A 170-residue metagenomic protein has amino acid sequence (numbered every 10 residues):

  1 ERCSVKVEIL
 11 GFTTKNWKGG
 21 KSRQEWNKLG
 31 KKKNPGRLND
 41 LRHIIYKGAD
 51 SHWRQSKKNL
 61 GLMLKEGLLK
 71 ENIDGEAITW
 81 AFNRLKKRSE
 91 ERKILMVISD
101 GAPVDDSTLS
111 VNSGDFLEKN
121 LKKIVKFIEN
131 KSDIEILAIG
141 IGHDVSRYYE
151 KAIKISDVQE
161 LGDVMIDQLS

Functional and structural regions predicted by a protein language model:
E1-S170: Acidic, glycine-rich A-domain
